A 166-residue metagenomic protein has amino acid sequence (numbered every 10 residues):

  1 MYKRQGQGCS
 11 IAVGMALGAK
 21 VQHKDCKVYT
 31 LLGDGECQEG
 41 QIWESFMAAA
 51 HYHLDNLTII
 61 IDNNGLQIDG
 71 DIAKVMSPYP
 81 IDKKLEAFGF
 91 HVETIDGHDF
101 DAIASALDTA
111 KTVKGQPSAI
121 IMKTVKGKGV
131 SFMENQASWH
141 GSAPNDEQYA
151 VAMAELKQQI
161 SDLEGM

Functional and structural regions predicted by a protein language model:
K3-M166: Glycine-rich ThDP/TPP pyrophosphate-binding loop and its adjacent helix/strand module within ThDP-dependent enzymes
